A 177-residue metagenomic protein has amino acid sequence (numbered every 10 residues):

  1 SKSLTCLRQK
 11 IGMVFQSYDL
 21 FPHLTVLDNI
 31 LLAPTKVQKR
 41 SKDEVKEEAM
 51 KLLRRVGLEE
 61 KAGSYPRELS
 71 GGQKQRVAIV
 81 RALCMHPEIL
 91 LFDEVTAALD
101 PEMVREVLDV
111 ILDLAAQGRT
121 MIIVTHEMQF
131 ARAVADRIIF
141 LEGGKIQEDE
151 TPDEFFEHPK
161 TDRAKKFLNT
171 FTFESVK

Functional and structural regions predicted by a protein language model:
S1-P152: ABC family nucleotide-binding domain
D153-K177: C-terminal boundary and immediately downstream tail of ABC-type ATPase nucleotide-binding domains
